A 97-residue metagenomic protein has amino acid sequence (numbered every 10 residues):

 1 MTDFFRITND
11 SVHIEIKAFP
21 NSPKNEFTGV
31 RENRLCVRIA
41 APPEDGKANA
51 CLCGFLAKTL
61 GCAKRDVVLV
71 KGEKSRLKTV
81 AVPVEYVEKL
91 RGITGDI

Functional and structural regions predicted by a protein language model:
M1-C53, C62, V68-L69, K78-I97: Contiguous, often N-terminal, cationic amphipathic patches that form binding interfaces
T59: C-terminal catalytic core of tyrosine-transesterase DNA break-rejoin enzymes
K74-R76: Short acidic/glycine-enriched loop/turn segments that link adjacent beta-strands
